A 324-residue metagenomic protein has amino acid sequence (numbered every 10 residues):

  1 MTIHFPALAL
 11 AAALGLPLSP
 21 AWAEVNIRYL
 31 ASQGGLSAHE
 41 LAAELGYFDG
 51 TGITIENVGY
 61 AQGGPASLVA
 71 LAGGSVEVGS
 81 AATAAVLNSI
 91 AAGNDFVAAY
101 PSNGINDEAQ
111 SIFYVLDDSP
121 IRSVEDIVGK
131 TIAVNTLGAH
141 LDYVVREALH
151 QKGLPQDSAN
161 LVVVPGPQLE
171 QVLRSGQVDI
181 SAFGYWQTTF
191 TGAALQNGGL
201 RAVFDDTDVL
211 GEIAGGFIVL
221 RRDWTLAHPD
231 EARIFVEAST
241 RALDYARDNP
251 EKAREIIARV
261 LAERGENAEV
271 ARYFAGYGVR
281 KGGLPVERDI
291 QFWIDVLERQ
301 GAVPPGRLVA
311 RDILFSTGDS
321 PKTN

Functional and structural regions predicted by a protein language model:
A7-P17: Bacterial N-terminal signal peptides
L18-A23: Sec/Tat signal peptide C-region and signal peptidase I cleavage site
E24-P155, V162-V163, D179-Y185, E212: Short, glycine-/small- and polar/acidic-enriched structural segments that line small-molecule recognition paths
Y47-T51, Q151-D157, L195-G198, R264 (+1 more regions): Short helix-capping segments at alpha-helix termini
G50, N103-N106, D208-G211, G278-E287: Short, solvent-exposed loop/beta-turn-alpha elements that line the ligand-binding surface or hinge of extracytoplasmic
A84, V162, P167-R259: Pocket-lining segment of extracytoplasmic ligand-binding domains
T225-P304: Secondary-structure end/capping motifs
D295-N324: Conserved C-terminal helix/tail region of periplasmic/extracytoplasmic solute-binding proteins
